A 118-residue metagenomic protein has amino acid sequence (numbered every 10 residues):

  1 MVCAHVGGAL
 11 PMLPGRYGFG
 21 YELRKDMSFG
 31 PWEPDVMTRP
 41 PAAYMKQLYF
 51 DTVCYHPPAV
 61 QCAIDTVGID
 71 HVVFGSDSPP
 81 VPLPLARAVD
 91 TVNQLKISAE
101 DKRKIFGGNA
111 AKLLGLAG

Functional and structural regions predicted by a protein language model:
M1-V73: Catalytic pocket-lining loop regions of alpha/beta-barrel enzymes, especially the amidohydrolase/enolase/GH5 lineages
G8, S78-P80: Short, glycine/acidic-enriched loop or turn micro-motifs at the edges of active sites
F50, C54-V73, P80-G118: Mid-to-C-terminal alpha-helical segments outside catalytic/metal-binding sites
